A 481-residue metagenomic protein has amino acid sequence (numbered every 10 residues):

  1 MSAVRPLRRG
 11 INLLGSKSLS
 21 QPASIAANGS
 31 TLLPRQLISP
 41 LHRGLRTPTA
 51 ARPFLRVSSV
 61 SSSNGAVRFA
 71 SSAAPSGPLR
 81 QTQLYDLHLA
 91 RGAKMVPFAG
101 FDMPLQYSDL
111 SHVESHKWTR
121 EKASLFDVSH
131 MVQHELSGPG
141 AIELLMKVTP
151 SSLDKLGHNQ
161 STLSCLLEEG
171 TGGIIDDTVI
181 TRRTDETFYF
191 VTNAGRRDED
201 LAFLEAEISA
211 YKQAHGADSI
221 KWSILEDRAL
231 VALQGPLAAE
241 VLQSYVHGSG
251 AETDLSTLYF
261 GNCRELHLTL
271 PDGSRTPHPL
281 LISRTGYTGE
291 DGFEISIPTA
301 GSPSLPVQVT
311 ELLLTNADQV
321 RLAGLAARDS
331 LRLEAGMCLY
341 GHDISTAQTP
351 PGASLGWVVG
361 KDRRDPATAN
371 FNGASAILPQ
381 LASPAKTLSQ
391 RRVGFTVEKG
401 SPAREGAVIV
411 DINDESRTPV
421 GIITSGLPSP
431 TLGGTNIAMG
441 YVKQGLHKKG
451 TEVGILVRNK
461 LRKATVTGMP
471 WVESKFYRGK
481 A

Functional and structural regions predicted by a protein language model:
S2, R9, L13, N64-E169 (+1 more regions): Acidic, proline/glycine-enriched N-terminal capping motif
S2-S20, A26, L32-Q36, P40-G44 (+5 more regions): Conserved, structured C-terminal
A23, S59, K122, T171-G172 (+2 more regions): A subset of signal/propeptide-processing and intrinsically disordered low-complexity segments in secreted/extracellular
S30-A66: N-terminal chloroplast transit peptides
R120, D177-T178, I282-S283: Short beta-strand/turn micro-motifs at beta-sheet edges
L144-V148, T187, L280: Bulky hydrophobic/aromatic packing residues
S151-A210: Well-ordered mid-protein domain cores that form the structural environment of catalytic cofactors
